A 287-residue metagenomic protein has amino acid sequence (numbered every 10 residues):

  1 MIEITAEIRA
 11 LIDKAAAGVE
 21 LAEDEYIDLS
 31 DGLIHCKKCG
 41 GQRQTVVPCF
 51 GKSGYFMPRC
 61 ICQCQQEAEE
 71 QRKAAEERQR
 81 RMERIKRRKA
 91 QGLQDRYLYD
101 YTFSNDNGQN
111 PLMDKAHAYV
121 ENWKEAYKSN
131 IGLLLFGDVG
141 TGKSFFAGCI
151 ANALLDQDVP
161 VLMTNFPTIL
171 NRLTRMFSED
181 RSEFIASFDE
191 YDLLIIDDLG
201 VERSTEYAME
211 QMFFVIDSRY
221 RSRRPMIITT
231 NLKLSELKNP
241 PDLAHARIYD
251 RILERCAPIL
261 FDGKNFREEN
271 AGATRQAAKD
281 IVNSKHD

Functional and structural regions predicted by a protein language model:
M1-N107, E269-D287: A short, basic N-terminal segment
L93-L133: Pre-Walker A (pre-P-loop) alpha-helix and adjacent loop at the N terminus of AAA/AAA+ ATPase modules, a conserved
P111-V120, K128, A151-Y191, R203-E210: Short glycine-rich substrate-engagement loop in P-loop NTPases that contacts/grips substrate
Y127-A147: Walker A/P-loop nucleotide-binding motif
L133, L162, I195, I227 (+1 more regions): Hydrophobic/aromatic beta-strand patches that form the interior of the parallel beta-sheet core in alpha/beta enzyme
V159-P160, E190-L193, S222-I228: Loop/turn-to-beta-strand initiation segments
N171-L173, E202-D287: Replace "adjacent to P-loop NTPase cores in ATP/GTP-dependent enzymes" with "adjacent to NTP-binding cores
D198-L199: Walker B catalytic acidic pair
